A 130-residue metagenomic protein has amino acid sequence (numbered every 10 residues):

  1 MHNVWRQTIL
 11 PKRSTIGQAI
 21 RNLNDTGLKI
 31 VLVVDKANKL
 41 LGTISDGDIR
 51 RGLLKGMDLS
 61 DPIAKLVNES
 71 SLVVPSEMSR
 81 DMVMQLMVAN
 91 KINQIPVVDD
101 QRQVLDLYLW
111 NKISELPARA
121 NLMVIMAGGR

Functional and structural regions predicted by a protein language model:
M1-T8, T15, D61-S71: Bateman (tandem CBS) regulatory domains
H2, A89, E115-A118: Solvent-exposed alpha-helices and their adjacent loops that cap or buttress functional pockets in soluble metabolic
I9-L28, V34, L53, V73-I92 (+1 more regions): The conserved cystathionine-beta-synthase
D25-L28, L32, L40-L54, I92-P96 (+1 more regions): Short beta->alpha transition motifs characteristic of CBS
V33-K36, G56, S60-A64, V97-V98: Catalytic cores of nucleotide-enabled group-transfer and carboxylate-activating enzymes in metabolic and assembly-line
L54-K55, N68: Phosphate-coordinating loops and pocket residues in cytosolic domains that bind phosphorylated ligands
A64-S71, S76-E77, V97-Q101, L105-D106: Non-catalytic interface/linker regions that flank or bridge core catalytic/transmembrane domains
N111-R130: N-terminal nucleotide-binding beta1-loop-alpha1 segment
